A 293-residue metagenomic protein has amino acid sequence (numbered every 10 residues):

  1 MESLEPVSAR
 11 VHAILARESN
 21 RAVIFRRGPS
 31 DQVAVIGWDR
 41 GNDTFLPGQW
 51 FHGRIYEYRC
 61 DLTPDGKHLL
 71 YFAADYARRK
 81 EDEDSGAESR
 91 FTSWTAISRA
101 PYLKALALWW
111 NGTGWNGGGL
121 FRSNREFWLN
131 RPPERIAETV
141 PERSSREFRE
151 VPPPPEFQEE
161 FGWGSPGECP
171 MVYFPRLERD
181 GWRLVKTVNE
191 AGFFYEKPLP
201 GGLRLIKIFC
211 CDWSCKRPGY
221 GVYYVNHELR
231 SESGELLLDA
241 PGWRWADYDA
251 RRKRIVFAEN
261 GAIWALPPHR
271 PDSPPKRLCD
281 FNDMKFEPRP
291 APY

Functional and structural regions predicted by a protein language model:
M1-Y293: Sequence signature of WD/YWTD-type beta-propeller architectures
